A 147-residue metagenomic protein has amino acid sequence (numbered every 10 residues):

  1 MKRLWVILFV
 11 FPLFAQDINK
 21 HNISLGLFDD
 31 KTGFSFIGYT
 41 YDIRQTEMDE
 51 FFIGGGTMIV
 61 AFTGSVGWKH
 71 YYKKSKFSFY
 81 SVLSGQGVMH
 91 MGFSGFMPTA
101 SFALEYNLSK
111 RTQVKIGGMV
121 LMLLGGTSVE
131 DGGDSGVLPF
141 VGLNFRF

Functional and structural regions predicted by a protein language model:
R3-L13: Sec-dependent N-terminal signal peptides
A15-V60, G64, R146: Short glycine/proline- and aromatic-enriched beta-strand/turn motifs that initiate or cap beta-hairpins
D17-I23, E47-F51, F62, S75-S81 (+2 more regions): Outer-envelope beta-barrel architecture signal
D30, M58-V60, Q86-H90, L121-G125: Structural signature of outer-membrane beta-barrel domains
F34-F36, A61-T63, G95-T99, G136-L138: Transmembrane beta-barrel architecture of outer-membrane proteins
I37, D134-F147: Outer-membrane beta-barrel "beta-signal"
Y41-I43, H70-Y72, G87, L104-Y106 (+2 more regions): Residue-level signature of outer-membrane beta-barrel architecture
G56-M58, M91-F96, E130-G136: Replace "Gram-negative outer membrane beta-barrel proteins" with "bacterial and organellar outer membrane beta-barrel
